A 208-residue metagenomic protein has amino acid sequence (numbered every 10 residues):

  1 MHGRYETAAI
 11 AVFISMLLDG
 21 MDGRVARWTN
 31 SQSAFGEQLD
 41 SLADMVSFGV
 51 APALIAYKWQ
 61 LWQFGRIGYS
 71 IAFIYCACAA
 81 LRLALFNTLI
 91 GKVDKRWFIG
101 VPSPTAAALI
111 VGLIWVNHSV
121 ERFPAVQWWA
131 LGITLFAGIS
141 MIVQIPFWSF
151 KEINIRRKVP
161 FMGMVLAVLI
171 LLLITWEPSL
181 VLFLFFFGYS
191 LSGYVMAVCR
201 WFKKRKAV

Functional and structural regions predicted by a protein language model:
M1-I10, V46, V50-I71, G112-A130 (+1 more regions): Helix-coil boundary and interhelical linker segments in multi-pass alpha-helical membrane proteins
M1-Q38, Y69-C76: Membrane-embedded alpha-helical segments that form the functional core of polytopic membrane enzymes, especially those
H2, W28-Q32, Q60-Q63, N87-I90 (+3 more regions): Transmembrane helix-loop junctions in multipass membrane proteins, especially transporters and channels
A11, L18, I74-Y75, L81 (+3 more regions): Hydrophobic residues within membrane-embedded alpha-helical segments of Major Facilitator Superfamily
G20-W28, A80-N87, V143-I145, Y194-R205: Juxtamembrane membrane-interface segments at transmembrane alpha-helix termini
R66-I110: Hydrophobic, well-structured mid-protein blocks that either form specific transmembrane helices
K95-V208: C-terminal membrane-associated helical module and adjoining short loops/tails
